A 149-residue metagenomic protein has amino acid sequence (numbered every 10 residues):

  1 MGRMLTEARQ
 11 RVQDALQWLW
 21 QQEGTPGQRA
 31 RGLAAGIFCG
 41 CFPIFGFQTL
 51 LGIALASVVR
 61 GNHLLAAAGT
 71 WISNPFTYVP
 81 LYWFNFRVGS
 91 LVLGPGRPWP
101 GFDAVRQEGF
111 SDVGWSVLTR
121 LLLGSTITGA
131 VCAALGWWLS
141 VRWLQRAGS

Functional and structural regions predicted by a protein language model:
M1-P26: Helix-loop-helix hairpins and the membrane-proximal interhelical loops of multi-pass alpha-helical transport proteins
Q21-C39: Small-residue-enriched transmembrane helix starts and helix-helix packing motifs in multi-pass inner-membrane proteins
A34, F38, A68-I72, L123 (+1 more regions): Hydrophobic residues within alpha-helical transmembrane segments of multi-pass solute transporters/permease subunits
F42-N85: Transmembrane helix boundary and interhelical junction motifs in multipass membrane proteins
V79-V105: Juxtamembrane non-transmembrane "cap" segments at the membrane-aqueous interface of multi-pass membrane proteins
G89-R97, L139, W143-G148: Membrane-interfacial segments
R97-T119: Short, membrane-exposed interhelical loops at transmembrane-helix boundaries
L122-Q145: Transmembrane alpha-helical segments in integral membrane proteins
